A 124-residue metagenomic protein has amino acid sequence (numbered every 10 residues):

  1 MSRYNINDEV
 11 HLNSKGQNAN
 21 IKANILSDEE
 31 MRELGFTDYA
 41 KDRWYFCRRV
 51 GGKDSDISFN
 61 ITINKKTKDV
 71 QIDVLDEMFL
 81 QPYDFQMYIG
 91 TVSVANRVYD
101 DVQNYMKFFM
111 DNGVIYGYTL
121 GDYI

Functional and structural regions predicted by a protein language model:
M1-D28, R32-G35: N-terminal low-complexity, intrinsically disordered segments
S2-I6, L12-G16, V50, T67-I124: Intrinsically disordered, low-complexity regulatory regions enriched in serine/threonine/proline and acidic residues
I25, R32-D69, D76, F85: Ser/Thr-rich, low-complexity intrinsically disordered terminal regions
